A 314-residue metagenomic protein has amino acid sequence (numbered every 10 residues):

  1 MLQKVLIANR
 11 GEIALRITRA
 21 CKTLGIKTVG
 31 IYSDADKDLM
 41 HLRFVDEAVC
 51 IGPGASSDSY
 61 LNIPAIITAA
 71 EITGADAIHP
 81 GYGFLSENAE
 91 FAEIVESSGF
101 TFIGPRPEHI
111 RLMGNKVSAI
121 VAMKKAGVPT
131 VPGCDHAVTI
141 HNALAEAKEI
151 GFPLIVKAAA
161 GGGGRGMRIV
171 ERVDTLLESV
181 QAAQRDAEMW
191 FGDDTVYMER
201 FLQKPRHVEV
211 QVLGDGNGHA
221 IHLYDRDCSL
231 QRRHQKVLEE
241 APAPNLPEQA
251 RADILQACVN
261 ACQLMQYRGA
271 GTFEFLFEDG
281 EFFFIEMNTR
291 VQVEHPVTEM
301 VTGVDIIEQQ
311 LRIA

Functional and structural regions predicted by a protein language model:
M1-F273, F277-V301: N-terminal beta-alpha lobe that positions the nucleotide/phosphoryl donor in ATP/NTP-coupled carboxylate activation
G303-I306: Acidic/proline- and glycine-rich, intrinsically disordered low-complexity segments that serve as regulatory linkers
